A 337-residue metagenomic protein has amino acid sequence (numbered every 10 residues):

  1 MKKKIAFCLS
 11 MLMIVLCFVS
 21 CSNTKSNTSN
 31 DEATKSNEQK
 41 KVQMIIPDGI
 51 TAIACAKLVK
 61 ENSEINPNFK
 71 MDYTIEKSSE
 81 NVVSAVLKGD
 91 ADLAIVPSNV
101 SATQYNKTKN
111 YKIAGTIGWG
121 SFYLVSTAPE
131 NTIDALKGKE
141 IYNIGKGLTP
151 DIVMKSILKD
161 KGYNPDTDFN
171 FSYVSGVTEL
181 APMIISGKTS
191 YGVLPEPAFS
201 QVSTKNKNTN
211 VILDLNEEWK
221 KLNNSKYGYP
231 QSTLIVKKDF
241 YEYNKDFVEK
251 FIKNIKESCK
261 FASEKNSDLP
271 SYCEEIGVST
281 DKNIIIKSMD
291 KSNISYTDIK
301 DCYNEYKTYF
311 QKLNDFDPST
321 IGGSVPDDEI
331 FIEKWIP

Functional and structural regions predicted by a protein language model:
M1-I5: Positively charged n-region of N-terminal signal peptides that target proteins for export
C17-S20: C-terminal motif of bacterial Sec signal peptides marking the signal peptidase cleavage site
S22-T24: Bacterial signal peptide processing site
N30-D166, F171-Y173, E196, I212-L213: Short, glycine-/small- and polar/acidic-enriched structural segments that line small-molecule recognition paths
S63-N68, E217-Y227, I294-C302: Short, solvent-exposed loop/beta-turn-alpha elements that line the ligand-binding surface or hinge of extracytoplasmic
S98-V100, T178-Y272: Pocket-lining segment of extracytoplasmic ligand-binding domains
Y241-F316: Secondary-structure end/capping motifs
K307-P337: Conserved C-terminal helix/tail region of periplasmic/extracytoplasmic solute-binding proteins
